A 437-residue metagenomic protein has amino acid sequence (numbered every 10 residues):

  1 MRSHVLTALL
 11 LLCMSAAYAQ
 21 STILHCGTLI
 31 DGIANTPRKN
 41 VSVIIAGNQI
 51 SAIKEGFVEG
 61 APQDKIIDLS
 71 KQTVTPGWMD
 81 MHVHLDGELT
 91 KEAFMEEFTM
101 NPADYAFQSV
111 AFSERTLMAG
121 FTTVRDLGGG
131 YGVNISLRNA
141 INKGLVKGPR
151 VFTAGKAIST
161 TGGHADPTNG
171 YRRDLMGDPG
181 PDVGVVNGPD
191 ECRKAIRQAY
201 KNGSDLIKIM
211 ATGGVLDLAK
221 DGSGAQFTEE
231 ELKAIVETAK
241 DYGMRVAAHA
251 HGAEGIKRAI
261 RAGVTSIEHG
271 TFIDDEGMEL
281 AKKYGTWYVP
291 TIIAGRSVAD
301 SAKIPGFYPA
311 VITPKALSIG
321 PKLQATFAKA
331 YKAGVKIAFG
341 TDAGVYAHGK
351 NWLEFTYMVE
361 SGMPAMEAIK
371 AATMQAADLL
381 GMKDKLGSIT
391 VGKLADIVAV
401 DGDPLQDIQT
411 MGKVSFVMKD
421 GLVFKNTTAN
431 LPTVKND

Functional and structural regions predicted by a protein language model:
L29, I33-T75, T433: Histidine-rich, glycine-flanked metal-binding segment
Q72-L145, T161-T168, E230, E254 (+1 more regions): Metal-associated gating/positioning segment near the N- to mid-region
G87-D104, T161-G180, V215-E229, W287-G320: Active-site gating loops and adjacent loop-to-helix segments of metal-dependent hydrolytic enzymes
L89-A93, N134, G163-H164, D217-A219 (+6 more regions): Histidine/acidic-residue-rich catalytic or RNA/ligand-binding cores of hydrolases and nuclease-related proteins
E97, D241-R245, A310-V311, L317-P404: His/Asp/Glu-enriched, well-ordered alpha-helical/loop segment that forms or immediately abuts the divalent-metal
Q108-N134, K147-A157, S204-D217, R245 (+2 more regions): Divalent metal-dependent hydrolysis catalytic cores, especially in the metallo-beta-lactamase
E191-Y288, S318-I337, D384: Histidine/acidic residue-rich metal-binding segments in metalloenzymes
A372-M374, D378, V391-K435: C-terminal cap of metal-dependent C-N hydrolases
